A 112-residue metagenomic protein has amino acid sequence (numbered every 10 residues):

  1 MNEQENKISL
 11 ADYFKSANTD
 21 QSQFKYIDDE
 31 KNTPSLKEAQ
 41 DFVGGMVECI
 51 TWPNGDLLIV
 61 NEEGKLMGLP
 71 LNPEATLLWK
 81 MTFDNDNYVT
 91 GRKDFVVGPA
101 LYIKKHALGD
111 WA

Functional and structural regions predicted by a protein language model:
M1-A112: Short beta-rich binding modules
